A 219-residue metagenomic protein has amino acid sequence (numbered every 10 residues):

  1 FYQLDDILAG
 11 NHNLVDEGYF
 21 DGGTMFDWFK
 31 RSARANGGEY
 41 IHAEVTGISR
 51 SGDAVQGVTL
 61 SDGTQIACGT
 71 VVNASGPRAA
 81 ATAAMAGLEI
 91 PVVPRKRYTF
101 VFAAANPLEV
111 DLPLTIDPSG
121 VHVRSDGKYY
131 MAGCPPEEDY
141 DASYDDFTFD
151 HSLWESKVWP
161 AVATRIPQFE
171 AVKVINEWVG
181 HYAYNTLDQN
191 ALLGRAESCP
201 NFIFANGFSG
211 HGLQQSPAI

Functional and structural regions predicted by a protein language model:
F1-N36, I41-H42, G47-A54: Flavin (FAD/FMN) cofactor-binding and adjacent substrate-gating region of FAD-dependent oxidoreductase domains
G10-S32, G76-R78, W154-A161, G212 (+1 more regions): Mid-domain beta-loop-alpha active-site segment that forms a flexible, acidic cofactor/metal-binding surface
M25-F29, E44, A54, R78 (+4 more regions): Internal, well-ordered alpha-helical segments in soluble enzyme and binding-protein domains
G47-A67, V71: Conserved beta-strand-loop-beta-strand element in the redox core of flavoprotein oxidoreductases
A54, D62-Q65, S119, C199 (+1 more regions): Short acidic/polar mixed-charge low-complexity motifs
D62-D111: Central helical "cap/lid" subdomain
E89-P91, A104-N206: Active-site lid/adjacent beta-loop-alpha segment flanking the redox-cofactor pocket in flavoenzymes
P200-I219: Conserved mid-domain beta->alpha element of the FAD-binding
